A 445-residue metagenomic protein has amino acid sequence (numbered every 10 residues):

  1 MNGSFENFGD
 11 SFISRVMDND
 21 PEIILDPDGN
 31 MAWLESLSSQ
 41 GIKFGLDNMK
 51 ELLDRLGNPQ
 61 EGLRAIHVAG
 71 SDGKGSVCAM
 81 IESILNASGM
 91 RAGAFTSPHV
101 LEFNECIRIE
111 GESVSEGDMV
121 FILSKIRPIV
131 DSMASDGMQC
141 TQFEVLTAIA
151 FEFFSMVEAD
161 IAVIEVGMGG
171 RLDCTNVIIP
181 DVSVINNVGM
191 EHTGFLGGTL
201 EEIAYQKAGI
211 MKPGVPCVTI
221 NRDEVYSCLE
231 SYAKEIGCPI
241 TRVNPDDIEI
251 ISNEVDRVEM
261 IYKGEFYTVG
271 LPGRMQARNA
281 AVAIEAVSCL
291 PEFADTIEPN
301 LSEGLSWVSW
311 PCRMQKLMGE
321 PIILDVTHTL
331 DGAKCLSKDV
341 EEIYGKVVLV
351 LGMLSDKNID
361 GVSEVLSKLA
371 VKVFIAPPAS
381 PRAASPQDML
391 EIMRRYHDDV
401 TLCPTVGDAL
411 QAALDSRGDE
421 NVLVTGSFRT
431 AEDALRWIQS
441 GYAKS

Functional and structural regions predicted by a protein language model:
M1-G70, S76-M90, F95, D131-M138: Short functional linear segments
E22, L46-E61, A87-I178, G194-L196 (+1 more regions): ATP-dependent carboxylate-amine ligase catalytic core
L34, S71, A92, V163 (+9 more regions): Residue-level signal for inorganic ion chemistry
G62, M156, I161-V166, D173-V184 (+3 more regions): Nucleotide phosphate-binding/pyrophosphate-handling subdomain across enzymes that bind or process nucleotide phosphates
I81, R171-D181, L435-W437: Short Gly/Thr/Asp-enriched flexible loops that form oxyanion-binding sites at enzyme active sites
F95, V218-N221, Y232-E254, G270-R274 (+5 more regions): Beta-strand->loop->alpha-helix junctions that form or flank phosphate-binding loops in nucleotide-handling enzymes
M133-A134, E158-E165, P180-K263, A280-P299: Acidic, Mg2+-coordinating active-site environments of NTP-dependent enzymes
R222-T241, E254-R257, P321-L324, L330 (+1 more regions): C-terminal helical cap/extension that packs against the catalytic core of soluble nucleotide-cofactor enzymes
